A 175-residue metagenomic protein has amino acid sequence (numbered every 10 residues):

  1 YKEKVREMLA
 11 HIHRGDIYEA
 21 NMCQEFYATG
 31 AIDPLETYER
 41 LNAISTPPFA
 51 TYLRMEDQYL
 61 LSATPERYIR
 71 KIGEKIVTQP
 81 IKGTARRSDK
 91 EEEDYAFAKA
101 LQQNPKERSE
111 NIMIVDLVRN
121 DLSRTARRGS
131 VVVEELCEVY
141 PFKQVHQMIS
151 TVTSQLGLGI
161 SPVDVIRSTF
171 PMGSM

Functional and structural regions predicted by a protein language model:
Y1-M175: Extended alpha-helical targeting/anchoring segments, especially N-terminal organellar/secretory targeting helices
